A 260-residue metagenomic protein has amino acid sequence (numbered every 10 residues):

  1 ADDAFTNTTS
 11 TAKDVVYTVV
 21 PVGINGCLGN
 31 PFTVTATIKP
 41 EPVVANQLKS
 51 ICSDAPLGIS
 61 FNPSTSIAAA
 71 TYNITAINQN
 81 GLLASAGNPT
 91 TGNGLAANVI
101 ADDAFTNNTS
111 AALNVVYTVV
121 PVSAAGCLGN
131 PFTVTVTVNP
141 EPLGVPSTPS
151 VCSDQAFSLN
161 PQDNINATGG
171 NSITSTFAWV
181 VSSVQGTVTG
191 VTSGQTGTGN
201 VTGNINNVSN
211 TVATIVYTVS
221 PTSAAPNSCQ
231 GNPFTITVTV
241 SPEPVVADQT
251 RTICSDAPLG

Functional and structural regions predicted by a protein language model:
A1-G260: Extracellular low-complexity Ser/Thr/Asn/Gly-rich intrinsically disordered segments
